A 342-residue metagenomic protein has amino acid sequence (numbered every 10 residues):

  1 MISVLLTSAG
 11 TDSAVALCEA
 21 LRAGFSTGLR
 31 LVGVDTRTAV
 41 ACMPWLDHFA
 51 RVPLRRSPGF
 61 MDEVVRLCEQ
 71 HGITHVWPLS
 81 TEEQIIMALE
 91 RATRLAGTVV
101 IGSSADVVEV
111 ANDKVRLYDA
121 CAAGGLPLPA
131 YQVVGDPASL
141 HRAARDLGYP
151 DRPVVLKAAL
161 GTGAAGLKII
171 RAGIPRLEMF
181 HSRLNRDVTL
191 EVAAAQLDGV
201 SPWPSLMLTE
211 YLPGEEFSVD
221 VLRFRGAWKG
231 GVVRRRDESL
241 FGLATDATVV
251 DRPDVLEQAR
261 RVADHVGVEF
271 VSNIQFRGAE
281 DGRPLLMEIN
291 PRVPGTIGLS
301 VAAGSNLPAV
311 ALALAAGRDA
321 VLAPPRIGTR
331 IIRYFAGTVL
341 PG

Functional and structural regions predicted by a protein language model:
M1-L5, P153, M207: Residues that mark the start of a beta-strand
M1-S103, A138: ATP-binding N-terminal substructure of ATP-dependent carboxylate-amine bond-forming enzymes
V108-S205, R225: Active-site nucleotide/adenylate-binding loops and adjacent lid/helix of ATP-dependent enzymes
A164, R236-T248, N290-G304: Glycine-rich phosphate/pyrophosphate-binding beta-alpha loops
F180-R260, G278-L285: Phosphate-binding site of ATP-dependent enzymes
G231-V233, D264-L299: Conserved metal-phosphate-binding beta-hairpin within the catalytic cores of diverse ATP-dependent phosphoryl-transfer
A279, A309-G342: Peripheral (often C-terminal) accessory segments that flank ATP-dependent C-N-forming ligase machineries
